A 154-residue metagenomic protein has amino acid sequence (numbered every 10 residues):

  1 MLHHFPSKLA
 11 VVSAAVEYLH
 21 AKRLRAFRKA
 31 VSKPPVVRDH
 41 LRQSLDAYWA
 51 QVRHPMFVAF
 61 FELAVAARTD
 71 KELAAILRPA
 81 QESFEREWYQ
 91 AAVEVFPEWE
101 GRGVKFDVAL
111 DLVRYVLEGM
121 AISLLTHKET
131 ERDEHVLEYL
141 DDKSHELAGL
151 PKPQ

Functional and structural regions predicted by a protein language model:
H3, A10-K33, D39, Q43-A47 (+3 more regions): Alpha-helical structural segments
K8, V12, L41, F57-F60 (+1 more regions): A general structural signal for well-ordered alpha-helical segments in protein cores
A26, V37-H40, V65-D70, F84-E87 (+2 more regions): Short alpha-helical linear motifs
D39, R53-A75: Amphipathic alpha-helical segments used for helix-helix packing
S44-Y48, F60-A64, V113-L117: Short alpha-helical scaffolding segments that buttress acidic/His motifs in well-ordered protein cores
P55-A59, F84-E87, V116: Amphipathic, well-ordered alpha-helical segments in soluble domains
A74-A75, V95-Q154: Hydrophobic/aromatic-rich alpha-helical bundle segments in the mid-to-C-terminal region
